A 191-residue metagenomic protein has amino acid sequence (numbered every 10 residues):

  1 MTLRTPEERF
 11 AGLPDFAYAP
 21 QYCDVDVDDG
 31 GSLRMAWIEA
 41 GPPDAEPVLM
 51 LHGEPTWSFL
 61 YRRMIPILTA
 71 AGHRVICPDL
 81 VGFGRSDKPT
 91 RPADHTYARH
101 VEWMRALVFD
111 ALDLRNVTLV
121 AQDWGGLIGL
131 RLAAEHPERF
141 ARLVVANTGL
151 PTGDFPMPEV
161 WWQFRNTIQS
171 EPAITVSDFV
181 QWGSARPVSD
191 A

Functional and structural regions predicted by a protein language model:
M1-P20, V27, M35, A40 (+6 more regions): Flexible "cap/lid" subdomain of the alpha/beta-hydrolase fold that forms the substrate-access gate
A45-H52: Short beta-strand element of the alpha/beta-hydrolase
E54-I65: The serine-hydrolase catalytic nucleophile loop
I67-T69: Short hydrophobic signal-anchor/transmembrane segments that target glycosyltransferases and glycosylation machinery
